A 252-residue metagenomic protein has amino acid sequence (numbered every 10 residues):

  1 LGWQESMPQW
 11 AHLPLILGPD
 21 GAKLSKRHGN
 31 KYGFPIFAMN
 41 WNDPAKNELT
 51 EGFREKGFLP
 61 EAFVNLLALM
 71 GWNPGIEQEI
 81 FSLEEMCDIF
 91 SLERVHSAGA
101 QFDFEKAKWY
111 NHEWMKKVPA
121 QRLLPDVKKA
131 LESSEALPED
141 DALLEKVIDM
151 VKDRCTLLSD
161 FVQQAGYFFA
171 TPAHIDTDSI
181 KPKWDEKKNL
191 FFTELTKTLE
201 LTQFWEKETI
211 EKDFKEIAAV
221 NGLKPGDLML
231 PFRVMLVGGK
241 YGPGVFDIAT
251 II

Functional and structural regions predicted by a protein language model:
L1-Y110, W114, L230-K240: Alpha-helical recognition segments enriched in aromatics with Gly/Pro capping that present substrate-recognition
M7-P8, G75-Q78, G99, E139-L143 (+3 more regions): Short, surface-exposed helix-loop/turn micro-motifs enriched in polar/charged residues
L66-L67, N111, I148-C155, F214 (+2 more regions): Short alpha-helical scaffolding segments that buttress acidic/His motifs in well-ordered protein cores
A120-L223: Small-residue-rich helix-loop
E208-I252: Charged substrate- and nucleic-acid-binding regions of tRNA-handling and nucleotidyl-transfer enzymes, centered on
